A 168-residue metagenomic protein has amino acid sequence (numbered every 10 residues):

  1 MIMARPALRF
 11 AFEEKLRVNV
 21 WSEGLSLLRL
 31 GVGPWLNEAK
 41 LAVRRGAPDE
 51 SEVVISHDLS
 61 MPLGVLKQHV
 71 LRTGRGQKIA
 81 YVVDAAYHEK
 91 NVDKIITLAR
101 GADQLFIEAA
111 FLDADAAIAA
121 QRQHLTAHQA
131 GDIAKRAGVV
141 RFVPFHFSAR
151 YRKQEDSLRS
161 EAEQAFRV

Functional and structural regions predicted by a protein language model:
M1-T97, Q104: Active-site-proximal loop/helix segment associated with metal-binding centers of metalloenzymes
E89-V168: Binuclear metal-ion centers of metallo-dependent hydrolases, dominated by the metallo-beta-lactamase
